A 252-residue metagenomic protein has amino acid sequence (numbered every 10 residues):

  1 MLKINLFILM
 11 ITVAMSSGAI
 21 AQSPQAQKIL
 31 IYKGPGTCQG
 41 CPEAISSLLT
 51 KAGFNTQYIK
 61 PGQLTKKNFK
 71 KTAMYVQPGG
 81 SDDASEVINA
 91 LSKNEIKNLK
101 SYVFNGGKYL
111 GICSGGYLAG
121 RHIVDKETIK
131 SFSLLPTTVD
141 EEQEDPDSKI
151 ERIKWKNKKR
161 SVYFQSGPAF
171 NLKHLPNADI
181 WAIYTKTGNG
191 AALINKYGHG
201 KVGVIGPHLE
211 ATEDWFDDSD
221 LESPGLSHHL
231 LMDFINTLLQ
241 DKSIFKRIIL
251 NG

Functional and structural regions predicted by a protein language model:
N5-S16: Bacterial N-terminal signal peptides
A19-A21, A26: Boundary at the C-terminal end of the N-terminal hydrophobic targeting segment
A26-C38: Short hydrophobic beta-strand segments
Q27, K100, P207-G252: Extracellular ligand-binding/catalytic regions of CAZymes and related secreted enzymes and adhesion modules
G36-T37, S81-D83, G116-L118, V139 (+3 more regions): Short, solvent-exposed loop/turn segments at secondary-structure junctions
C38-I123: Helical hinge/lid and interdomain linker segments adjacent to catalytic or ligand-binding clefts that mediate domain
G120-S161: Class I SAM-dependent methyltransferase SAM-binding "motif I" and its flanking Rossmann-like core
E144-W215: Catalytic beta-strand/loop cores that center a nucleophilic Ser/Cys/Thr and support acyl-enzyme chemistry
